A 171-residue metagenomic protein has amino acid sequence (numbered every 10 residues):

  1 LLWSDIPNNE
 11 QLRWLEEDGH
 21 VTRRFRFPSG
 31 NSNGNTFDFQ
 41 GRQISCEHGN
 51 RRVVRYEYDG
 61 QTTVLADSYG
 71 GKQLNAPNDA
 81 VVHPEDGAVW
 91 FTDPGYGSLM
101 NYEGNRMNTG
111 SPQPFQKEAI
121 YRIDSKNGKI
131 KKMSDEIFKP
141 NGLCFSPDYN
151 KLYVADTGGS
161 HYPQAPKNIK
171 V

Functional and structural regions predicted by a protein language model:
L1-V171: Sequence-structural signature of mature extracellular/luminal beta-sheet repeat domains, prominently beta-propellers
